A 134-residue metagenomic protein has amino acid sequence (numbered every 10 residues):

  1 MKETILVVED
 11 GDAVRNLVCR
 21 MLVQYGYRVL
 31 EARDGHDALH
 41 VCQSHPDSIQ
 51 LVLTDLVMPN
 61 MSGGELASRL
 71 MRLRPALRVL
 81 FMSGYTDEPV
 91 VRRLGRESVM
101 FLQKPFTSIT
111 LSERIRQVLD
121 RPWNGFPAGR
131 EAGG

Functional and structural regions predicted by a protein language model:
L6, C19, E31-L51, V91: Acidic, metal-coordinating helix/loop segments flanking the phosphotransfer/catalytic sites of two-component signaling
E9: Conserved acidic carboxylate
N16-Q24: Charged docking surfaces used in two-component/phosphorelay signaling
D34-D37, S62-L66: Acidic catalytic/metal-coordinating carboxylates
D55: Active-site residues of response regulator receiver
M58: Receiver (REC) domain active-site loop signature in two-component systems and cognate sites in sensor histidine kinases
E65, R69-R72, L77-Q103, S108-R116: Alpha4 helix (beta4-alpha4-beta5 surface) of REC/receiver domains from two-component response regulators
R116-A132: The C-terminal output helix
